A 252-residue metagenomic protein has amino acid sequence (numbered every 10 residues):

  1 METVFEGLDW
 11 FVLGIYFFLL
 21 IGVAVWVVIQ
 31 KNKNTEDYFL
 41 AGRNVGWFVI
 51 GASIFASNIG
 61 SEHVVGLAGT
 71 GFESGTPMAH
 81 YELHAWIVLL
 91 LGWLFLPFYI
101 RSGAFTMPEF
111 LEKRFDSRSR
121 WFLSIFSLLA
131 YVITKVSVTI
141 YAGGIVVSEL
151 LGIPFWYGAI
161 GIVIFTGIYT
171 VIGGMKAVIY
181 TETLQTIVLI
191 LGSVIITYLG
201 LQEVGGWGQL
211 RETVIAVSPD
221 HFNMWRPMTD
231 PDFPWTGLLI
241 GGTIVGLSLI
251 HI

Functional and structural regions predicted by a protein language model:
M1-V64, T170-G173, G205: Membrane-interface "cap" regions at the ends of multi-pass membrane proteins
E2-F5, G42-V45, V49, G66-H80 (+2 more regions): Loop-to-helix junctions at membrane interfaces in multi-pass transport proteins
V4-V28, A41, G69-E109, D232-G242: Extracellular loop-to-transmembrane helix junctions
D9-Y16, V49-A52, Y81, L123 (+4 more regions): Hydrophobic alpha-helical transmembrane segments of polytopic
F17-L20, S57-N58, A85-L89, L128 (+3 more regions): Residue-level recognition of pore/gate-forming positions within transmembrane alpha-helices of multi-pass
V23, V27-K31, V132-V136, I140 (+4 more regions): Hydrophobic alpha-helical segments and their helix-loop junctions in multi-pass secondary transporters
A79-V171, G241-G246: Helix-loop-helix module between adjacent transmembrane segments
